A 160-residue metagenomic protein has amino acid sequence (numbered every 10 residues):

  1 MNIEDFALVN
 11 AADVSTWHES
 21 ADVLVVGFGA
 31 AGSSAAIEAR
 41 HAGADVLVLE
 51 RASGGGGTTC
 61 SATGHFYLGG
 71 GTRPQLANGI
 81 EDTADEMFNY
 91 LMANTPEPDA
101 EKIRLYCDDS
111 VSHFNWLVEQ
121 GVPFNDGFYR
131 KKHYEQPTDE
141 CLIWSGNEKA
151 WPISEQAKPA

Functional and structural regions predicted by a protein language model:
M1-V23, H41: Extreme N-terminal leader/targeting segments of oxidoreductases
E4, D108-A160: Conserved redox-cofactor binding core of oxidoreductases
A21-V48: N-terminal Rossmann-like FAD-binding beta1-loop-alpha1 element of flavoenzymes
H41-A62: Glycine-rich FAD pyrophosphate-binding loop
R51, E97-L105, V122-R130: Surface-exposed patches in mature extracellular/periplasmic domains of secreted proteins
T63-L68, I143-W144: Short, hinge-like loop/turn segments at secondary-structure boundaries
Y67-Y106: Glycine-rich active-site loop/strand segments that organize a redox cofactor
